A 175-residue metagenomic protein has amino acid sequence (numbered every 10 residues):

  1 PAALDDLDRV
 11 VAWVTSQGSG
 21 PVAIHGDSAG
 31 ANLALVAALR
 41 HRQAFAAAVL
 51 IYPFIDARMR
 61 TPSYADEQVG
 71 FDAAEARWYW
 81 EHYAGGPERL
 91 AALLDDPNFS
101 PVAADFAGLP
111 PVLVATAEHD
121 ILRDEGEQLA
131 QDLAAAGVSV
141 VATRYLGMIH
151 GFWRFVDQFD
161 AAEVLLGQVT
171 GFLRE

Functional and structural regions predicted by a protein language model:
P1-E175: Alpha/beta-hydrolase superfamily serine-hydrolase fold, recognizing
